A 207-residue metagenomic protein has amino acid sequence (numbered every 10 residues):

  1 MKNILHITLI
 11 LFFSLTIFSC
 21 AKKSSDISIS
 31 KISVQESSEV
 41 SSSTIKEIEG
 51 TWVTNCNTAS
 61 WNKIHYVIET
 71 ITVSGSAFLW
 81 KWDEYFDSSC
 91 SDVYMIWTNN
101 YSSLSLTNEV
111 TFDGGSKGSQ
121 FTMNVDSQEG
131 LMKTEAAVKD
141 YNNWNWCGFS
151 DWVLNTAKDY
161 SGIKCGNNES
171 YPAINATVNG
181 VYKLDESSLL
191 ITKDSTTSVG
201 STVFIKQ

Functional and structural regions predicted by a protein language model:
M1-F18: Sec-dependent bacterial lipoprotein signal peptides
N3-I4, I32, G180, L184: N-terminal cationic leader/targeting segments used for protein routing and processing
T16-E47: Bacterial Sec-dependent N-terminal signal peptides
Q35-S89: Short N-terminal edge-element motif at the start of the domain
N55-I64, L79-E186, S195-G200, I205-Q207: Contiguous, well-ordered beta-strand patches that form the walls/edges of small beta-barrel/beta-sandwich domains
L190: Non-cytosolic coordination micro-motifs
